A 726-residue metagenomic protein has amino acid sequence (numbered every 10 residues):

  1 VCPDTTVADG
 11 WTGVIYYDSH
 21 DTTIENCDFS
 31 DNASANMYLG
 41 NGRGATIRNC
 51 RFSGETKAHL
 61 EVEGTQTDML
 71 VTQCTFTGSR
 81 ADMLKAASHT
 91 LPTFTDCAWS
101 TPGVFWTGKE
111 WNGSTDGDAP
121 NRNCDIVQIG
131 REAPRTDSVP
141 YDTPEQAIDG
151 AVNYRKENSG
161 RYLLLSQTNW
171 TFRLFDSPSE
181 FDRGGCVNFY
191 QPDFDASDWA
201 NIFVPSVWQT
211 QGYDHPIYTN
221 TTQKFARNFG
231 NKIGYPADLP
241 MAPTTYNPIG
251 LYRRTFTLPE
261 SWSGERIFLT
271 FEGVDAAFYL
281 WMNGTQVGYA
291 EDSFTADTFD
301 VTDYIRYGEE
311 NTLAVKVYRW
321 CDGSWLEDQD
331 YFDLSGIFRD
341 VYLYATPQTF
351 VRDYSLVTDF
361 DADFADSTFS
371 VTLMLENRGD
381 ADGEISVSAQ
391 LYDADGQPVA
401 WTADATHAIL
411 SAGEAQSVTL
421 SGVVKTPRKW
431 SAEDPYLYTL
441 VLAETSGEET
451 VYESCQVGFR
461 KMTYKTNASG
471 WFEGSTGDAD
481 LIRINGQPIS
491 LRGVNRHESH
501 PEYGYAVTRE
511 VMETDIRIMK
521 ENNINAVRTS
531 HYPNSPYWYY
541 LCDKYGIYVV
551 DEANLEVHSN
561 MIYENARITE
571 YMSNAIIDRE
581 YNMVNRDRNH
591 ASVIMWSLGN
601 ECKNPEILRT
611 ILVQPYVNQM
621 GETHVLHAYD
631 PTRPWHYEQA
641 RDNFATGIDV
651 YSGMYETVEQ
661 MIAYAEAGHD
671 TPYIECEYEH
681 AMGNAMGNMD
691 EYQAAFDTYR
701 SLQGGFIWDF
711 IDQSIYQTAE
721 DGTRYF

Functional and structural regions predicted by a protein language model:
V1-D4, D21-N26, G44-N49, D68-Q73 (+3 more regions): All-beta strand scaffolds that present successive hydrophobic residues in beta-strands
T6-I15, A33-N41, E55-G64, S79-A87 (+2 more regions): Short glycine/acidic-rich loop motifs that flank beta-strands on beta-rich extracellular proteins
N123-G230, T312-K316, V457, Q693 (+1 more regions): Accessory carbohydrate-binding/adhesion or oligomerization-edge regions at the termini of glycan-active proteins
G130-D142, Q146-K156, T171-S177, G185 (+7 more regions): Accessory beta-strand-rich segments of carbohydrate-active enzymes
P205-T270, D275-M282, G288-E291, G323 (+4 more regions): Active-site-adjacent substrate/metal-binding segments within catalytic domains of carbohydrate-active enzymes
W262-E265, I305-E310, V424-T439: Short glycine/proline/serine/threonine-rich loop/turn segments at secondary-structure transition edges
M282, D366-A408, V418: Beta-strand-rich binding/interaction modules
I516-M519, A526-F726: Substrate-binding/catalytic cleft of secreted carbohydrate-active enzymes, primarily glycoside hydrolases
